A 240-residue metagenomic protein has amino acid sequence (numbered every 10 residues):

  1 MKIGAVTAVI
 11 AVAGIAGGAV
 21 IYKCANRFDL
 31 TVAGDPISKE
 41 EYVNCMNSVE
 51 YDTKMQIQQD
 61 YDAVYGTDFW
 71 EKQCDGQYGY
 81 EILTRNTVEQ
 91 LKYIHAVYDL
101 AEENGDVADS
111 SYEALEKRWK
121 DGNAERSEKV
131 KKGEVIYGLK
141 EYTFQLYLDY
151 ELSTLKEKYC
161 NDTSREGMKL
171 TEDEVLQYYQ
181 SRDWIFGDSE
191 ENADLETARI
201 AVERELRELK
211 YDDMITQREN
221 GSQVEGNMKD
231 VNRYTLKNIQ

Functional and structural regions predicted by a protein language model:
M1-G4: Short, low-complexity patches enriched in S/T/P/G
V6-A19: Hydrophobic membrane-insertion alpha-helices, especially the h-region of bacterial N-terminal signal peptides
I21-Y142: N-terminal targeting/tethering segments
Y22-V32, V43, E172-Q240: A C-terminal, polar beta->alpha supersecondary segment
N47-K54, V88-D109, K117-K132, E151-R165 (+4 more regions): Sec-exported extracytoplasmic/periplasmic mature domains
Y137-K156: A structural signal for short loop-to-beta-strand junctions that line the ligand-binding cleft of periplasmic/secreted
E166-L170: Alpha-helix capping and helix-loop boundary segments enriched in small/acidic/polar residues
